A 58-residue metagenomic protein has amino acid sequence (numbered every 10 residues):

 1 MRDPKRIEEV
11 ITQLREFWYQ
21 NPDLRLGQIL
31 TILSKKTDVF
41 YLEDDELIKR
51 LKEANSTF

Functional and structural regions predicted by a protein language model:
M1-D23: N-terminal acidic leader/helix
I11, Q28-I32, D38: Catalytic phosphate/metal-binding cores of nucleic-acid and nucleotide-processing enzymes, i.e., regions that mediate
R25-G27, K49: Amphipathic alpha-helical interaction segments
D38-F58: Short, charged early-sequence alpha-helical segments and their helix-coil boundaries
